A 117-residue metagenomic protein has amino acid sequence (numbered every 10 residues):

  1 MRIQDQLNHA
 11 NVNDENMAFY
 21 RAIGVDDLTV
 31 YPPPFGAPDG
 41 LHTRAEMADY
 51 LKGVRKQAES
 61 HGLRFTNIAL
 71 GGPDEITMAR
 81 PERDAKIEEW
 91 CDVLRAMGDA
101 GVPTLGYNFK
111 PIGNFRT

Functional and structural regions predicted by a protein language model:
M1-T117: N-terminal pre-domain/capping segments
